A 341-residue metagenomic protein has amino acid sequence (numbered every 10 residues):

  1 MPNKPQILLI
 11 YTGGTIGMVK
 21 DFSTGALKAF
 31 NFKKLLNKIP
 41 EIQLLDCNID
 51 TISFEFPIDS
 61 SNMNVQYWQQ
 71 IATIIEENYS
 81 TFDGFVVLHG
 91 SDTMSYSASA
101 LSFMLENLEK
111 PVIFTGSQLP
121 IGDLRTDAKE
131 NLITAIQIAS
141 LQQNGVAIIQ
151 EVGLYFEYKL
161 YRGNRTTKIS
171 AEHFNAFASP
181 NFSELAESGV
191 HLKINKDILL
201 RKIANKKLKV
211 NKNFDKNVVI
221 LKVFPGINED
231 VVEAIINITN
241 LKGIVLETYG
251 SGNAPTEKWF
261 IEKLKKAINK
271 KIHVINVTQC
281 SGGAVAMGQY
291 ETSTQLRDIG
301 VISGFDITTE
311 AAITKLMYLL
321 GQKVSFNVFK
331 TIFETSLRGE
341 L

Functional and structural regions predicted by a protein language model:
M1-E77: ATP/NTP phosphate-donor binding region
K4, I10-G14, F32-Q43, R162-S251 (+2 more regions): Accessory alpha-helical/coil subdomains and C-terminal extensions that flank or cap enzyme catalytic cores
I10-T12, V87-H89, I113-G116, Q150-E157 (+3 more regions): Short beta-strand segments
G14-G17, H89-S95, G250-N253, G282: Gly/Ser/Thr-rich loops at beta-strand to alpha-helix junctions that form or flank small-molecule/cofactor-binding
D83-F85, G243: Structural motif
L88-K110, T256-K263, T292: Short Gly/Thr/Asp-enriched flexible loops that form oxyanion-binding sites at enzyme active sites
F114-G189: Internal gly/pro-rich beta-alpha loop/helix module that stabilizes soluble enzyme cofactors or their anionic handles
T248-L341: C-terminal non-catalytic interaction/assembly regions of soluble proteins
